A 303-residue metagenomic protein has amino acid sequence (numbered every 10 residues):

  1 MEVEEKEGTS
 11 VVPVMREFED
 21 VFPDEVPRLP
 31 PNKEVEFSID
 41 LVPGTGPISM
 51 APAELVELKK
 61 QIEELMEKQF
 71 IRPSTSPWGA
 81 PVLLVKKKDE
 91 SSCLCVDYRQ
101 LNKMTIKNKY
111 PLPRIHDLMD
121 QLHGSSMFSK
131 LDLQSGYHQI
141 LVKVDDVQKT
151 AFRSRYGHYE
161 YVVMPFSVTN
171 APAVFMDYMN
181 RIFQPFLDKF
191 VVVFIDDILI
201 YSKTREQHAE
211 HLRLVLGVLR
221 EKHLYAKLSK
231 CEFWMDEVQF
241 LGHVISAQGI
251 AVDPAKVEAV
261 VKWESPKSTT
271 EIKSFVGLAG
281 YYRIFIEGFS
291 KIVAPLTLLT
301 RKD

Functional and structural regions predicted by a protein language model:
M1-D303: Retroelement reverse transcriptase polymerase core
